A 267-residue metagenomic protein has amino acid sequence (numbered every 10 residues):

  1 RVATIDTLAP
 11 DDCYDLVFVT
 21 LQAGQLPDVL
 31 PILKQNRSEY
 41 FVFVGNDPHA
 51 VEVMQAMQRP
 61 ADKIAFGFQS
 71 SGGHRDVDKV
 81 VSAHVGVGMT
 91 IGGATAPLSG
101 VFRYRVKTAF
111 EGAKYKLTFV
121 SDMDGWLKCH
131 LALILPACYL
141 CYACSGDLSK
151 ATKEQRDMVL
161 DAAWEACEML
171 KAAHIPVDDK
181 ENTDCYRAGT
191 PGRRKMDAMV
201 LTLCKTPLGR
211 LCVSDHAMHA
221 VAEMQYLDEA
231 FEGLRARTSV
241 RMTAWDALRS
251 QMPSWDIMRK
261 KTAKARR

Functional and structural regions predicted by a protein language model:
R1-V80: Rossmann-like NAD(P)(H) cofactor-binding subdomain of soluble oxidoreductases
H49-H130: Rossmann-fold dinucleotide-binding core
V80-A94, Y142-A151, L208-M218: Helix-loop-beta segment of a Rossmann-like dinucleotide-binding subdomain
S99, R103, Q155-A163, A220-D228 (+1 more regions): Generic structural signal for well-ordered, non-membrane alpha-helical segments in soluble metabolic enzymes
F110, Q155-K180: Flavin-binding catalytic cores
K114, T118, G146-K153, L234-M242: Inter-helical turn/loop segments and adjacent helix faces that build the functional surface of alpha-helical bundle
D124-C167: Active-site-proximal catalytic alpha-helix in oxidoreductases
K171-R267: NAD(P)-dependent Rossmann-like dehydrogenase/reductase catalytic/cofactor-binding core
